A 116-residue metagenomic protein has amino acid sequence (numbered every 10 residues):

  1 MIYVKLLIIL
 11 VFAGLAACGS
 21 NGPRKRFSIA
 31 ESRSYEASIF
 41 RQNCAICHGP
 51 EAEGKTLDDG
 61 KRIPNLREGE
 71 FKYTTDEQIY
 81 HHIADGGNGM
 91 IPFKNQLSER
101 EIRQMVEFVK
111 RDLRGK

Functional and structural regions predicted by a protein language model:
M1-C18: Sec-dependent bacterial lipoprotein signal peptides
C18-I39, K55: Electrostatic cytochrome c docking/interface patches
F27, A37, G49-Y80: Gly/Gly-Pro-rich "capping" loops immediately C-terminal to redox-active cysteine motifs in periplasmic/lumenal
E36, F40-E51, M105, V109: The canonical Cys-X-X-Cys-His
A45, P64, I91: Cys/His/Pro-rich metal-binding microdomains
H48, R67, A84, K110-L113: Protein kinase-like catalytic domain
Y73-F93: Short Fe-S-cluster ligation motifs
K94-K116: C-terminal capping alpha-helices of c-type cytochrome domains
